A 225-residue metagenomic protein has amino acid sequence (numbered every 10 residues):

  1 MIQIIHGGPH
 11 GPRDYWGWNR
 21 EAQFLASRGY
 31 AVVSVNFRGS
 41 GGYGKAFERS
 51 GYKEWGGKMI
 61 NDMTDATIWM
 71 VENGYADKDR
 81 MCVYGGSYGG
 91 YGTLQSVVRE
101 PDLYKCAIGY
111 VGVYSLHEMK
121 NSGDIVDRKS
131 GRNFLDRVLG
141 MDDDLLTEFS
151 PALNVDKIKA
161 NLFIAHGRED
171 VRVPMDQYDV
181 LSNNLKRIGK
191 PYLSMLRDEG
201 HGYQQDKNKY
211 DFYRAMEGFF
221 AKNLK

Functional and structural regions predicted by a protein language model:
I4, G11-D14, N19: Conserved HGGG/HGGXW glycine-rich cap/lid loop of the alpha/beta-hydrolase fold
I4-I5, A26, S34-K225: Active-site-proximal cap/loop segments of hydrolase catalytic domains
P9-G11, V32: Serine-hydrolase catalytic-loop signature spanning alpha/beta hydrolases and amidase-signature enzymes
W16-V35: Short amphipathic alpha-helix adjacent to the substrate-entry channel of hydrolases
